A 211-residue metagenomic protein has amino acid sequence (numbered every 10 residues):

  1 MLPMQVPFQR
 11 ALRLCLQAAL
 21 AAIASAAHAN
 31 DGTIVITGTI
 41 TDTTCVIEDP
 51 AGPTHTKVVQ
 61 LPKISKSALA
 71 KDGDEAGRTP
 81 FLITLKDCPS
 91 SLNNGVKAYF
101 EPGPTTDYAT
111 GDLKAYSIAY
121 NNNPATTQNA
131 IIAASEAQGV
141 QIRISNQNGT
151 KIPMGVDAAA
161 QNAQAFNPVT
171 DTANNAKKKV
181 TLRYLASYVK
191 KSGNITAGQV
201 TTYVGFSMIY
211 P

Functional and structural regions predicted by a protein language model:
L2-F8, A26-P211: Mature extracellular/passenger domains of Gram-negative fimbrial/pilin and adhesin proteins
P7-Q17: Sec-dependent signal peptide recognition, specifically the positively charged N-region followed immediately by
Q17-H28: Hydrophobic h-region of N-terminal signal peptides that target proteins for export in Gram-negative bacteria
